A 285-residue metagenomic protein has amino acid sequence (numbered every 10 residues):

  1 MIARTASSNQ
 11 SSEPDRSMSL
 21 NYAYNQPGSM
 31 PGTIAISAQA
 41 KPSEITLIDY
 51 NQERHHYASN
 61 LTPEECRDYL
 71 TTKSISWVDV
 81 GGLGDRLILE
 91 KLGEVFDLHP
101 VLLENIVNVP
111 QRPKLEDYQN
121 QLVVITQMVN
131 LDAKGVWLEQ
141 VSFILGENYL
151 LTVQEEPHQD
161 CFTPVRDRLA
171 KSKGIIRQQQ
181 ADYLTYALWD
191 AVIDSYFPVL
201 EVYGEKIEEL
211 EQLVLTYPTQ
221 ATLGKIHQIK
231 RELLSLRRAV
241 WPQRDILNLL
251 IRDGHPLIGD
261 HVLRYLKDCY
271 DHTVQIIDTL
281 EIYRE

Functional and structural regions predicted by a protein language model:
M1-H261, Y265-D268, H272-T279: Peripheral, non-transmembrane regulatory/ligand-interaction domains of membrane transport proteins
E281-E285: Two-component histidine phosphotransfer core
